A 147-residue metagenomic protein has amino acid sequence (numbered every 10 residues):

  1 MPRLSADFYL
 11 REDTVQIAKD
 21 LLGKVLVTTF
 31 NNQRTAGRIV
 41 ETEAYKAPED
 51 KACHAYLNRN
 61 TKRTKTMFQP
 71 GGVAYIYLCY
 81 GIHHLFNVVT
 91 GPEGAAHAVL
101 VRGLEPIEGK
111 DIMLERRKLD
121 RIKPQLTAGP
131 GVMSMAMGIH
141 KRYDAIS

Functional and structural regions predicted by a protein language model:
M1-S147: Conserved, well-structured core segments that form or line functional sites
